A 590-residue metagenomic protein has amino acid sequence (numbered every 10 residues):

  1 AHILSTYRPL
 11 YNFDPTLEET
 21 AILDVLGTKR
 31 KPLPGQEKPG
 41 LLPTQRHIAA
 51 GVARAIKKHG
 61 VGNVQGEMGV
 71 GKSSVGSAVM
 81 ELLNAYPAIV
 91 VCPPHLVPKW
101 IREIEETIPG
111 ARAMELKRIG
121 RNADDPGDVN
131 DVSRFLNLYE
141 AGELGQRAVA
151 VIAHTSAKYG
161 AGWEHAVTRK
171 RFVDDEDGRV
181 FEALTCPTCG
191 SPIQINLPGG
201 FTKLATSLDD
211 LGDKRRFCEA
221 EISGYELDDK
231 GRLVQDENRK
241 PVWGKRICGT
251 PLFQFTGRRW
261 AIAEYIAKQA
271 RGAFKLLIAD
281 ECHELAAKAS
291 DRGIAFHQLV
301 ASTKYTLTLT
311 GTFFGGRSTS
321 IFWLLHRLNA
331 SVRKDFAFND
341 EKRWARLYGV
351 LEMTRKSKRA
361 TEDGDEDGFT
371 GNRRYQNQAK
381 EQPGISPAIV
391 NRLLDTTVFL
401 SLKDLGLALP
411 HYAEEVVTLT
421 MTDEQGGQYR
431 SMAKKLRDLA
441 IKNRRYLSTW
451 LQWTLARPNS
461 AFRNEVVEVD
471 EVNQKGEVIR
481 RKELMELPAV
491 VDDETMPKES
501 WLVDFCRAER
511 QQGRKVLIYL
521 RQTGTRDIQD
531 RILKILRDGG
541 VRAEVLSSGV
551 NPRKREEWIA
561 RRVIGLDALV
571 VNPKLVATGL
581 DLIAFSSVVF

Functional and structural regions predicted by a protein language model:
E18-N63: Conserved pre-motif I regulatory segment
H59-V79: Walker A/P-loop
S73, A157-H165, A263-K268, F314-S318 (+3 more regions): SF2 helicase motor core recognition
V75, A85-P109, H154-S156, G315-S320 (+2 more regions): Conserved Walker A/P-loop ATP-binding site and its immediately adjacent core in helicase/helicase-like ATPase domains
P87-A88, A113-V129, V173-C186, G190-R232 (+2 more regions): Conserved P-loop NTPase motor "coupling/switch" region that bridges the ATPase
G160-A161, E182-T185, P192-S207, K214-R216 (+3 more regions): Interdomain linker/hinge connecting the two RecA-like lobes of the SF2 helicase core
A261-Q269, A286-T306: Short, conserved "post-DEAD/DEAH" coupling segment immediately C-terminal to helicase motif II within the SF2/RecA-like
L517-Y519, D530-L533, R537-V576: Conserved helicase ATPase core of P-loop NTP-dependent helicases/translocases
